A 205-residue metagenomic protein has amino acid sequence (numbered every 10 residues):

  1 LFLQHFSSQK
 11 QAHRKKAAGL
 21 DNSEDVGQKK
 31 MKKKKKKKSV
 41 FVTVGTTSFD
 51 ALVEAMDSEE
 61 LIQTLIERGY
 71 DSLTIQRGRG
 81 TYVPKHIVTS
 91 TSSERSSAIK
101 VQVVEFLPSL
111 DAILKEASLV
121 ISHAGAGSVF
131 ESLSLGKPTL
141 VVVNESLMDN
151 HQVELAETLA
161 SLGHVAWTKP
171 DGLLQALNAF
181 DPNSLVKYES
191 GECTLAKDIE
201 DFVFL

Functional and structural regions predicted by a protein language model:
F2-E116: Donor-nucleotide binding loops and adjacent catalytic segments primarily of GT-B fold Leloir glycosyltransferases
S7-K10, R14, F180-L205: C-terminal amphipathic helix plus adjacent low-complexity, charged tail appended to glycosyltransferase catalytic
T47, V101, E105-P108, K115 (+4 more regions): Residues at secondary-structure transition points
V53-E54, Q152-V153, P170: Conserved strand-to-helix beginnings and helix N-cap segments that scaffold or border functional pockets
V103-E105, V165-L173: Short acidic-hydrophobic, aromatic-tinged amphipathic segments that line or gate anion-handling sites
L110-D149: A donor-sugar binding/catalytic signature common to diverse glycosyltransferases and related nucleotide-sugar
S134, N144-W167: Active-site-proximal loop->helix
P170-S184: Two-component system phosphotransfer/interaction surface
